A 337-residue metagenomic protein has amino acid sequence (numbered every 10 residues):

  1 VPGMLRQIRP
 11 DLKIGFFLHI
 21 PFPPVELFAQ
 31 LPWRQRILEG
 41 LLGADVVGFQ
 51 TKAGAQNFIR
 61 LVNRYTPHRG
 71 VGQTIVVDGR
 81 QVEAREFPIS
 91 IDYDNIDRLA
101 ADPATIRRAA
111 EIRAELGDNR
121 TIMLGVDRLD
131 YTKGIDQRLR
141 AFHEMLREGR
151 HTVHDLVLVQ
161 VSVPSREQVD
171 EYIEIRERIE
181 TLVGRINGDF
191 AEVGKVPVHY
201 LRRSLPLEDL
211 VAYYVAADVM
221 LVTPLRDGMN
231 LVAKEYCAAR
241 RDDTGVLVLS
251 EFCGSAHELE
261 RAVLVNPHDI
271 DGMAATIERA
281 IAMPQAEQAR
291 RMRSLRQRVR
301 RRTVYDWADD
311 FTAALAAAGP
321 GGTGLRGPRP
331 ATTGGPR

Functional and structural regions predicted by a protein language model:
V1-R337: Catalytic cores of carbohydrate-active enzymes across secretory and cytosolic contexts
